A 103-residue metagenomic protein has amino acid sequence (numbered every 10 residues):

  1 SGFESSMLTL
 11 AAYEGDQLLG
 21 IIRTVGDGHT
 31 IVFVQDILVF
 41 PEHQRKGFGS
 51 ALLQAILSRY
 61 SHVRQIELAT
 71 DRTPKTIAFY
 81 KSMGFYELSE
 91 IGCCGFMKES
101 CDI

Functional and structural regions predicted by a protein language model:
E4, L8-I22: Conserved beta-hairpin
E14, Q35, P41: A cytosolic small-molecule/anion-sensing beta-strand core signal
G26-V34, Q44, E90: A conserved beta-turn-beta hairpin within the catalytic core of GNAT-like acetyltransferases that forms part
F40, D71: Residue-level recognition of the GNAT/N-acetyltransferase active site
H43, G47-A55: Conserved acetyl-CoA pyrophosphate-binding loop and the N-cap/start of the following alpha-helix in GNAT-like
S50, H62, I66, R72-K98: Conserved active-site alpha-helix within GNAT-family acetyltransferase domains
